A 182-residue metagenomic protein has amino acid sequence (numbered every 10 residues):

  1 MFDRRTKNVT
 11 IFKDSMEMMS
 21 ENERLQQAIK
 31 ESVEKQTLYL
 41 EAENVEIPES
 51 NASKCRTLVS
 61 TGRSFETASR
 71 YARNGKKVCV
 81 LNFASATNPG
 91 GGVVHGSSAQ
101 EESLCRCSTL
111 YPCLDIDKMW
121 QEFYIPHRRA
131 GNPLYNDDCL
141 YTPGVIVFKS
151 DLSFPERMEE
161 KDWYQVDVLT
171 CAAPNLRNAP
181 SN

Functional and structural regions predicted by a protein language model:
M1-N182: Macrodomain-like recognition of ADP-ribose-binding/processing modules
